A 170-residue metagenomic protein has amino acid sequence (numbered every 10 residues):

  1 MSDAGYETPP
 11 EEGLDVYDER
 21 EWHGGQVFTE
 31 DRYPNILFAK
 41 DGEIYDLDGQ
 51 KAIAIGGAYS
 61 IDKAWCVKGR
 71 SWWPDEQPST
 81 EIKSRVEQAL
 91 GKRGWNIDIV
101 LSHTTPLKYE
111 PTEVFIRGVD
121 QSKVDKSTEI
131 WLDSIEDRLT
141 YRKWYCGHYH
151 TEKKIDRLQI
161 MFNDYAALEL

Functional and structural regions predicted by a protein language model:
M1, K40-D41, I55, S102-H103 (+1 more regions): Short His-Asn-centered micro-motif
M1-H23, L107-L170: Conserved beta-sheet core of the metallophosphoesterase superfamily
E11-T29, P34, L47-S127: Active-site-proximal loop/helix segment associated with metal-binding centers of metalloenzymes
N35-L37, L158: Short, conserved active-site loop motifs that form the nucleotide-linked donor/cofactor pocket
D41, G57, G69, Y165 (+1 more regions): Active-site donor-binding loop signature of nucleotide-sugar glycosyltransferases
D41-D48, K154-D156: Short acidic-hydrophobic surface loop/beta-edge motif
